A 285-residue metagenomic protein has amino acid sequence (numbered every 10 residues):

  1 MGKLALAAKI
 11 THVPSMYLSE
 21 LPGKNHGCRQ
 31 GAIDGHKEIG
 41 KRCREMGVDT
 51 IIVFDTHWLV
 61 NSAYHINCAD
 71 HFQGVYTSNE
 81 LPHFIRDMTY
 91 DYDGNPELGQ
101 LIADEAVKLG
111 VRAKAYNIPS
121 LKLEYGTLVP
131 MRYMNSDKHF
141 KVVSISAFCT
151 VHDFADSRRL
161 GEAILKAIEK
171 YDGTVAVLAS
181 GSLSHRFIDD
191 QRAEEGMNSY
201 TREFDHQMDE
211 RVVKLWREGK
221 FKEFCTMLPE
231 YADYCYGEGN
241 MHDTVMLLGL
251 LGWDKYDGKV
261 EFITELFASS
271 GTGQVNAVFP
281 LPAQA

Functional and structural regions predicted by a protein language model:
M1-D49, V60-R159, K170, D190-A285: Flexible, D/E/H-enriched segments
D49-D55, G173-L183: Beta-strand elements within well-structured catalytic alpha/beta cores of enzymes that handle phosphate/sulfate esters
E162-K170, V175: Non-transmembrane, aqueous-exposed alpha-helical and coiled segments at domain scale
R186-F187: Short, solvent-exposed loop/turn segments at secondary-structure junctions
